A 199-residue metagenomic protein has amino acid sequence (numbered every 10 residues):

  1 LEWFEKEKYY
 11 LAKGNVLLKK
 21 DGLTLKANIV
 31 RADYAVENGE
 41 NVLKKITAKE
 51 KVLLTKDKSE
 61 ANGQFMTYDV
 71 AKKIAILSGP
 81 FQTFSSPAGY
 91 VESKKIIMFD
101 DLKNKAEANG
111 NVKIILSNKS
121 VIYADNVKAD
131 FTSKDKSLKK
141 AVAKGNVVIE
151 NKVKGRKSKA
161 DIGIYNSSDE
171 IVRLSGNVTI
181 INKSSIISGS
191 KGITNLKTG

Functional and structural regions predicted by a protein language model:
L1-G199: N-terminal amphipathic/hydrophobic interface segments
